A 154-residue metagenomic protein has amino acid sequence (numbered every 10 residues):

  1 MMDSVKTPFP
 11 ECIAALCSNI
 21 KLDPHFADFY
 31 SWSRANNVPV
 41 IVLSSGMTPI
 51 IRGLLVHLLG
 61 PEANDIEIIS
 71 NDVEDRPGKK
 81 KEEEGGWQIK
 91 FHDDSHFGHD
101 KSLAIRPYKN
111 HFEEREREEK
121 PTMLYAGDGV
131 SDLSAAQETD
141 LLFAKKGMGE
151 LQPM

Functional and structural regions predicted by a protein language model:
M1-P39: A metal-dependent, Asp-based hydrolase signature
H25-S31, A35-I41, G46-M154: C-terminal cap/substrate-recognition subdomain and adjoining C-terminal extension of metal-dependent phosphatase-like
